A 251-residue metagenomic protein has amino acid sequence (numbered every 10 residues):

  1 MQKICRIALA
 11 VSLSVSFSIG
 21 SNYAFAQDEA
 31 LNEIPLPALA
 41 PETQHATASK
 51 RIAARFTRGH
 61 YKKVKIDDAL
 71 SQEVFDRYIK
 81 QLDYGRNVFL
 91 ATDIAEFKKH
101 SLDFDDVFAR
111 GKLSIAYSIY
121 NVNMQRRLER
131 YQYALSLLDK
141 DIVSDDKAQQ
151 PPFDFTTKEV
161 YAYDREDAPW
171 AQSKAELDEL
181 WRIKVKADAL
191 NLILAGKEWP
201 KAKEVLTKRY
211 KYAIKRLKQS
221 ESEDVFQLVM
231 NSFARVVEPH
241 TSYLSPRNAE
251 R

Functional and structural regions predicted by a protein language model:
M1-L9: Bacterial N-terminal signal peptides that target proteins for export
I4-C5, F25-R251: Flexible, low-complexity junctional segments that flank or bridge functional domains
A8-G20: Bacterial N-terminal signal peptides
